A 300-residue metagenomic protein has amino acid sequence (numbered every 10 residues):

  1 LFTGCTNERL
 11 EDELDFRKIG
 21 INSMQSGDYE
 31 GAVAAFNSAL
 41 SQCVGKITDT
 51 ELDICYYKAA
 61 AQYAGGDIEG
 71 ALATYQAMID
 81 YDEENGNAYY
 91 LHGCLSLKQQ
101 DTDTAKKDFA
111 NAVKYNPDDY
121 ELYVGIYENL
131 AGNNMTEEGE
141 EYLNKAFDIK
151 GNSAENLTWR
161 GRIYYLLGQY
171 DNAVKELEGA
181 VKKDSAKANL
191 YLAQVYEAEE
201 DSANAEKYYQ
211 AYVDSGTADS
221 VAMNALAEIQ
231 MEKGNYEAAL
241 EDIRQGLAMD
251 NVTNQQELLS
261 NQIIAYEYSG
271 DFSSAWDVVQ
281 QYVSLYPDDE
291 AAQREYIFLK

Functional and structural regions predicted by a protein language model:
G4-A60, A64, A73, D80: N-terminal leader/linker segments that initiate helical-solenoid repeat arrays
E13, I47-T48, L52-D53, G86-N87 (+6 more regions): Helix-start (N-cap) detector for alpha-helical repeat units in TPR-like alpha-solenoids, especially tetratricopeptide
Q25, A64, K98-Q99, N129-N133 (+6 more regions): Register position in tetratricopeptide repeats
A39, A77-M78, N111-A112, K145-A146 (+4 more regions): Canonical positions in the second alpha-helix
Q42, K46, Y81, Y115 (+5 more regions): Structural marker of alpha-solenoid helical repeat scaffolds
T50-D53, Y57, L91, G125-E128 (+5 more regions): Canonical tetratricopeptide repeat
